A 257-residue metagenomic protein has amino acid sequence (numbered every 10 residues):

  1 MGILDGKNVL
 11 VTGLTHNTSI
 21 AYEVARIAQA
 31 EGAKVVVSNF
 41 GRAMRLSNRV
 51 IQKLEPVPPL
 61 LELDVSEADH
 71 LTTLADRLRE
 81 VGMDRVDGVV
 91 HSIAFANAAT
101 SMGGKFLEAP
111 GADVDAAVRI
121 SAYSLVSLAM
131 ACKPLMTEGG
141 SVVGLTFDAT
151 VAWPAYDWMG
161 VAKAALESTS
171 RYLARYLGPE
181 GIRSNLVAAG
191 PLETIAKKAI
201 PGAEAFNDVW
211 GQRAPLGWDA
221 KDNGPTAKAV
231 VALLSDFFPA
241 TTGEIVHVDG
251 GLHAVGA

Functional and structural regions predicted by a protein language model:
G2-S38: Canonical Rossmann dinucleotide-binding motif of NAD(H)/NADP(H)-dependent dehydrogenases/reductases, specifically
G13-Y22, A94-P134, E138-P179, G190-T194 (+1 more regions): Catalytic loop of short-chain dehydrogenase/reductase
A28, L177, L233: Aromatic pocket-lining residues of Rossmann-like dinucleotide-binding sites
Q52, P59-T72, D76-D115, P134 (+2 more regions): Conserved mid-core segment of classical short-chain dehydrogenase/reductases
A75, L125, A129, S170-R171 (+2 more regions): Short-chain dehydrogenase/reductase
Y123, L186, E204-T241, V246-G250: C-terminal helical subdomain
V143, E180, N185, E244: Rossmann-like NAD(H)/NADP(H) cofactor-binding core
S184, A188-A199: Short, flexible catalytic-loop segment of classical short-chain dehydrogenase/reductase
